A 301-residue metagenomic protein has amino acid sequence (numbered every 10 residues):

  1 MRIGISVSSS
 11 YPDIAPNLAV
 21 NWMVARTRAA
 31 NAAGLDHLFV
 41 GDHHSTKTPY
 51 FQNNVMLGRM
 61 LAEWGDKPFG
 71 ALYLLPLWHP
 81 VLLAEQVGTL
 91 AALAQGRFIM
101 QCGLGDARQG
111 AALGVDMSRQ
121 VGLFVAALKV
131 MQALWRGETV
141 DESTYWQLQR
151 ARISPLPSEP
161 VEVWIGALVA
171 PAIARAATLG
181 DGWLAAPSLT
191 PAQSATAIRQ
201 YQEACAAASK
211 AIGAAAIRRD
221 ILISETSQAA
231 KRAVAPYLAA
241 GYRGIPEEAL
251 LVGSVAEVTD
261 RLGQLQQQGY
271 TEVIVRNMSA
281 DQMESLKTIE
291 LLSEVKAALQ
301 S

Functional and structural regions predicted by a protein language model:
M1-W64, E159-V161, M278: N-terminal beta1-alpha1-beta2 module of alpha/beta enzyme domains
I3-V7, L38-V40, P68-Y73, F98-C102 (+4 more regions): Hydrophobic faces of well-ordered beta-strands that scaffold small-molecule active sites in alpha/beta enzyme cores
S6-N21, L72-V81, P157-A167, I245-A256: Active-site mouth loops of central-metabolism enzymes
V7, V115-I153, T190-S301: An alpha-helical appendage that flanks or caps ligand/catalytic pockets
N17-A30, L83-V87, I165-R175, G253-Q264: Short, acidic/polar
R28-A32, L57-D66, V87-F98, A177-T178 (+2 more regions): Acidic (Asp/Glu)-rich catalytic clusters
H79-L179, A195-Y201, I212: Internal, glycine-rich beta/alpha segment that forms the wall or movable "lid" of small-molecule/cofactor binding
